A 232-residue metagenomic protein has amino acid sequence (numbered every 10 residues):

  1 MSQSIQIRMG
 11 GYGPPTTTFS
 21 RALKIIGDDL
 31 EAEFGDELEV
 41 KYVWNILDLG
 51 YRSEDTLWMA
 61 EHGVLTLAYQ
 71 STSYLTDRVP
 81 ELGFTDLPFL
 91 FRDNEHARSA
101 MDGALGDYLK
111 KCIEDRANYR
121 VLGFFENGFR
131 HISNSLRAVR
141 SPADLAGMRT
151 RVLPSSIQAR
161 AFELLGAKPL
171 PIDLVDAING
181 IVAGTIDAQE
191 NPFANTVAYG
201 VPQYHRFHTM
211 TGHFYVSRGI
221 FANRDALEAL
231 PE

Functional and structural regions predicted by a protein language model:
M1-H96, K111-E232: N-terminal secretory/targeting leader peptides
S99-L109: Signature of the catalytic double-stranded beta-helix
